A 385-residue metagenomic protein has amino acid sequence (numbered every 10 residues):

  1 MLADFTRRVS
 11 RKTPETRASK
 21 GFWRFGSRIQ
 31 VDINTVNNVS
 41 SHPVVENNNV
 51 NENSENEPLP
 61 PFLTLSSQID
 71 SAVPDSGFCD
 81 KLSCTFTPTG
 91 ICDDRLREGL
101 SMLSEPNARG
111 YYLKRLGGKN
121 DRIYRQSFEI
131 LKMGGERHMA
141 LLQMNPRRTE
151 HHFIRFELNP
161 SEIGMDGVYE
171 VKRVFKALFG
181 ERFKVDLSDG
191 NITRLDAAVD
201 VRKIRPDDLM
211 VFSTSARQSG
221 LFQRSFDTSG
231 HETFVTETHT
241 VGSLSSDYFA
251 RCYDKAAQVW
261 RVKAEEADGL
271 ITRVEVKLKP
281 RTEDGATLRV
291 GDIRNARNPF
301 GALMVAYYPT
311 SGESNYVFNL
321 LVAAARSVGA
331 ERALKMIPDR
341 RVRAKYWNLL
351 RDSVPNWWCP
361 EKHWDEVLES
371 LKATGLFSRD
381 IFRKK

Functional and structural regions predicted by a protein language model:
L2-M336, D352-K385: Structured, helix-rich domain cores that form ligand/interaction pockets
R340-K345: Helix-turn-helix DNA-binding segment
L349: Alpha-helical DNA-recognition elements
